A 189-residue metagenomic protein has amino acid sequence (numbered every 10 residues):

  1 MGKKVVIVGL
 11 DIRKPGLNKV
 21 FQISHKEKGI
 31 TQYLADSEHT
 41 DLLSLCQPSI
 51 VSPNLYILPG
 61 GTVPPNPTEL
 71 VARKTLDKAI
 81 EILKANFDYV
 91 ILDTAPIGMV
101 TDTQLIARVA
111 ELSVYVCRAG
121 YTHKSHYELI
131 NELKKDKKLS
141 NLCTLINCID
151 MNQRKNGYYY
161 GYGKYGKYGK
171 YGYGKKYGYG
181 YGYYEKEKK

Functional and structural regions predicted by a protein language model:
M1-K189: P-loop NTP-binding module
